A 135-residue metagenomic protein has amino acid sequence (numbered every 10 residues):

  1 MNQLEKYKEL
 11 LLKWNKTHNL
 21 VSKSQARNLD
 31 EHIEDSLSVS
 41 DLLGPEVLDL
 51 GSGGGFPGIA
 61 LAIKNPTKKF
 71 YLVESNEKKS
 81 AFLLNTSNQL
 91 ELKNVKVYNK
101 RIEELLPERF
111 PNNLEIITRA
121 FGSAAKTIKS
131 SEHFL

Functional and structural regions predicted by a protein language model:
N2-P45, K78-V95: Class I SAM-dependent transferase core
N19-L20, G55, A120: Residue-level preference for alpha-helix termini and adjacent loops
D35, D49, E74: Acidic active-site catalytic centers that drive phospho-/nucleotidyl reactions and related ester hydrolyses
G44-G53: Conserved class I S-adenosyl-L-methionine
G54-T67: Conserved SAM-binding loop of SAM-dependent methyltransferases across substrates and taxa, primarily the Class I
T67-Y71, S75-L135: S-adenosylmethionine
